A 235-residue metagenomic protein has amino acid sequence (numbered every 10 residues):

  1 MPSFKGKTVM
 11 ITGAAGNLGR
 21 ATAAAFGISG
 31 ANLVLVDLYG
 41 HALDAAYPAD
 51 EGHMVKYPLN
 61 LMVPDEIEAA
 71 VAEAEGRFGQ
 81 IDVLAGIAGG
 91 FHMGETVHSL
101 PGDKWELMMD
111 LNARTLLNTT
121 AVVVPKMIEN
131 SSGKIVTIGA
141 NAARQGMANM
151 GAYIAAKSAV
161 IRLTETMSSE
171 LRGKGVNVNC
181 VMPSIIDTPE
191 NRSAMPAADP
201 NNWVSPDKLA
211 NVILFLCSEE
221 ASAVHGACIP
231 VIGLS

Functional and structural regions predicted by a protein language model:
S3-L33: Canonical Rossmann dinucleotide-binding motif of NAD(H)/NADP(H)-dependent dehydrogenases/reductases, specifically
S29-A45: Conserved glycine-rich Rossmann-like NAD(P)H-binding loop of the short-chain dehydrogenase/reductase
E95-V97, P101-E106: Substrate-binding pocket helix/loop in short-chain dehydrogenase/reductase
T120, A156: Active-site helix of classical SDR
P125, S168-E170, S222: Alpha-helical segment proximal to the catalytic Tyr-Lys
A140: Residue(s) in the substrate-gating loop at a strand-loop-helix junction that position the organic substrate next
G173, C180, T188, A198-S235: C-terminal helical subdomain
